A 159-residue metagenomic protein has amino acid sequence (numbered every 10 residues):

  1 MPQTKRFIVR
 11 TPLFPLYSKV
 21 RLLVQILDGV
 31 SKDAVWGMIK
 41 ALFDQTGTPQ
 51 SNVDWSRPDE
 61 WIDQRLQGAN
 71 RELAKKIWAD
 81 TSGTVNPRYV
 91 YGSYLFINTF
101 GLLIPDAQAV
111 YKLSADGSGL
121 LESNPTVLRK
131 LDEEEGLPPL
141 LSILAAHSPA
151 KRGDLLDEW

Functional and structural regions predicted by a protein language model:
M1-W159: Donor-sugar nucleotide-binding helix/loop cap in glycosyltransferases
